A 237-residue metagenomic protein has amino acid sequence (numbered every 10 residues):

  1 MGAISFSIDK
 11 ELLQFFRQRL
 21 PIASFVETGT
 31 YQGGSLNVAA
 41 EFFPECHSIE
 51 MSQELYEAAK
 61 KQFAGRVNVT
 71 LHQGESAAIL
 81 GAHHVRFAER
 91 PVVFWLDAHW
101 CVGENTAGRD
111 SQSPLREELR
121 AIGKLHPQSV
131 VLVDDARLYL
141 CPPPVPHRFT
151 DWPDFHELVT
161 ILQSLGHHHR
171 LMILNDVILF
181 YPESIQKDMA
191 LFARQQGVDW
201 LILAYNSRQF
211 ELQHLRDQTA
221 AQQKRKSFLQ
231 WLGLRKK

Functional and structural regions predicted by a protein language model:
M1-V93, H99-K236: A short alpha-helical cap/connector motif
